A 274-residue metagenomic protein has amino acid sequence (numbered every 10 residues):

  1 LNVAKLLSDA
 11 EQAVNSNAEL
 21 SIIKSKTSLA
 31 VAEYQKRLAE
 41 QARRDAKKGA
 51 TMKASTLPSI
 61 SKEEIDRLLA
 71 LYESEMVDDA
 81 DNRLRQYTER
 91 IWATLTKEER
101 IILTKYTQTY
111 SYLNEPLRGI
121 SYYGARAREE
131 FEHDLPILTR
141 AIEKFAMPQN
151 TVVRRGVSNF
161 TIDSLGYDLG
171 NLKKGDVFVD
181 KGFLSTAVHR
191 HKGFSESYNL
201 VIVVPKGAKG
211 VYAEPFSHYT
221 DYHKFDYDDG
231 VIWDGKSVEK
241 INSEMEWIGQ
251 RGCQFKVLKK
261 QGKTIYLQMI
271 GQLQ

Functional and structural regions predicted by a protein language model:
Q12-I23: Charged, low-complexity interaction regions
V31-Q274: Mono-ADP-ribosyltransferase
